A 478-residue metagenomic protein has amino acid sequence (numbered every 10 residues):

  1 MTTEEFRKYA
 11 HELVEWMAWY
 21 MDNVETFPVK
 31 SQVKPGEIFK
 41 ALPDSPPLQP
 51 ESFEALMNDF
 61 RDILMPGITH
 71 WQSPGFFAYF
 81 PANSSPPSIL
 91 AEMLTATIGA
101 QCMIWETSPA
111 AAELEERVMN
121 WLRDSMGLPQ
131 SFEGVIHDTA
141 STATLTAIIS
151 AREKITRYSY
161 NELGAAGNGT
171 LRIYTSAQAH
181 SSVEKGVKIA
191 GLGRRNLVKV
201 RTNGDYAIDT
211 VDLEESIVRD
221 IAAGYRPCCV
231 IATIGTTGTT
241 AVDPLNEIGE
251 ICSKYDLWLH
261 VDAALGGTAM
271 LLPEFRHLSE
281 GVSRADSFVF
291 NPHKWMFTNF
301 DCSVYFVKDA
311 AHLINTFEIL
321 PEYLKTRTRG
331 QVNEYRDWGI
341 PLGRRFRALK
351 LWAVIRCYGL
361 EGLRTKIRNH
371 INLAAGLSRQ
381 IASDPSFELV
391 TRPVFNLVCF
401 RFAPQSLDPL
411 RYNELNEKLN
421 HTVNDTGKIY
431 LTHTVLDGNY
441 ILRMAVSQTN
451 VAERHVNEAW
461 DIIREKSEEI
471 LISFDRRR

Functional and structural regions predicted by a protein language model:
M1-S131, H421-I429, Y440, S447 (+1 more regions): N-terminal entrance/gating region of PLP-dependent enzymes' catalytic architecture
T3, I98-E106, L128-V135, N168-T170 (+4 more regions): Glycine- and acidic
A82, Q178-H180, G204-D205, G235-T237 (+12 more regions): Short, glycine-/Ser/Thr-/acidic-enriched flexible segments
A110, T139, A143-I314: Conserved PLP-enzyme active-site core in the AAT-like
T236, Y255, E280-P385: Active-site C-terminal subdomain of aminotransferase-like
E388-P393, L431-V435: Short beta-strand
L389-V423: Conserved PLP-binding catalytic core of the aspartate aminotransferase-like
L436-R478: PLP-dependent enzyme catalytic core of the Aspartate aminotransferase-like
